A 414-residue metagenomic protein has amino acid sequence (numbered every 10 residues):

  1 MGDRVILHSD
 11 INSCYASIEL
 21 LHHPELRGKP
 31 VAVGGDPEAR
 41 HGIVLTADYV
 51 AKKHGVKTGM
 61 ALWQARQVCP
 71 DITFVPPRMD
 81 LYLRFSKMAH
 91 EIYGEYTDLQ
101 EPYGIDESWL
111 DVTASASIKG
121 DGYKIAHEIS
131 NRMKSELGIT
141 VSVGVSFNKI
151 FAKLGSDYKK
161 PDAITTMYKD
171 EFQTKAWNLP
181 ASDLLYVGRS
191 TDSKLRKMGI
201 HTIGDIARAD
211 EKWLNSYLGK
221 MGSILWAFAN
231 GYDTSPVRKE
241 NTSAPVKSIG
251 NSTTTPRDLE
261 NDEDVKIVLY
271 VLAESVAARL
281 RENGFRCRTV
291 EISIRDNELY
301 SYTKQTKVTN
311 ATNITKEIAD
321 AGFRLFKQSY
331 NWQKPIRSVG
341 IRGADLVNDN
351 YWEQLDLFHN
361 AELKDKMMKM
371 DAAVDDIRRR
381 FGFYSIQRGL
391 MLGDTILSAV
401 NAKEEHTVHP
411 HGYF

Functional and structural regions predicted by a protein language model:
M1-A227, E240, A278, K364-F414: Gly/Gly-Pro- and Ser/Thr-rich, intrinsically disordered tail segments characteristic of DNA damage-repair and tolerance
H8, D183, T191-P335: DNA-contacting surface of Y-family translesion DNA polymerases
C14, P37-R40, N297-Y300, L346-D349: Short, charged/polar surface micro-motifs in flexible loops or helix N-caps
K29, V141, D162, R288-V290 (+2 more regions): Change "...and in nucleic-acid phosphodiester-cleaving endonucleases..." to "...and in nucleic-acid processing enzymes
Y103-E107, S146-K149, F285-T289, K334-S338: Short Gly/Ser/Thr- and Asp/Glu-enriched loop/turn motifs at secondary-structure junctions
S108-A114, T303-T306, E353-H359: Short, hydrophobic beta-strand segments
F323-R380: C-terminal hydrophobic structural anchor segments that stabilize assembly/packing rather than catalytic chemistry
